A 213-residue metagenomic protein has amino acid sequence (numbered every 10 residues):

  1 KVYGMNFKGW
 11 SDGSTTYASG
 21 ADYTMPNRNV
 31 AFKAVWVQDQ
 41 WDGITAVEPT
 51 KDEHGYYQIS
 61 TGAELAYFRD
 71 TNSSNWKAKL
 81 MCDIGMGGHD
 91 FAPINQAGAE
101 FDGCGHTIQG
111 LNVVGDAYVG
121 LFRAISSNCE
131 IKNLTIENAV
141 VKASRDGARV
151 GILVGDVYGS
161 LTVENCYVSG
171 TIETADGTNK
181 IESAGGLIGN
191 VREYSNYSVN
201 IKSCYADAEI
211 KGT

Functional and structural regions predicted by a protein language model:
K1, P26, V47-P49: Proline-rich low-complexity regions
K1-A21: Surface-exposed interfaces of beta-sheet-rich extracellular modules
T15, A31, V35-T213: Surface-exposed repetitive/solenoidal architectures
A21-N29: Solvent-exposed segments in extracellular or luminal domains encompassing
